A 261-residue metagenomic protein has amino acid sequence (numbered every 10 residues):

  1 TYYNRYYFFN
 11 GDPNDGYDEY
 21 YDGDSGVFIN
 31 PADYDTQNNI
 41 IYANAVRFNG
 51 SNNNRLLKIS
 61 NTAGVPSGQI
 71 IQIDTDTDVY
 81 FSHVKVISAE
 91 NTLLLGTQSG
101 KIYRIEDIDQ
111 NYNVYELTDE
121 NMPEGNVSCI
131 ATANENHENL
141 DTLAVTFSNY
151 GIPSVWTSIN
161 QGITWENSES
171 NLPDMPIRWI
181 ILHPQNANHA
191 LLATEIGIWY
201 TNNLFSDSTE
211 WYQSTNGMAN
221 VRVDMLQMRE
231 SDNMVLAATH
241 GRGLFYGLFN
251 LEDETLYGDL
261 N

Functional and structural regions predicted by a protein language model:
T1-Y257: Extracellular glycan-interacting surfaces
L260-N261: Acidic, glycine-anchored loop motifs typical of Ca2+
